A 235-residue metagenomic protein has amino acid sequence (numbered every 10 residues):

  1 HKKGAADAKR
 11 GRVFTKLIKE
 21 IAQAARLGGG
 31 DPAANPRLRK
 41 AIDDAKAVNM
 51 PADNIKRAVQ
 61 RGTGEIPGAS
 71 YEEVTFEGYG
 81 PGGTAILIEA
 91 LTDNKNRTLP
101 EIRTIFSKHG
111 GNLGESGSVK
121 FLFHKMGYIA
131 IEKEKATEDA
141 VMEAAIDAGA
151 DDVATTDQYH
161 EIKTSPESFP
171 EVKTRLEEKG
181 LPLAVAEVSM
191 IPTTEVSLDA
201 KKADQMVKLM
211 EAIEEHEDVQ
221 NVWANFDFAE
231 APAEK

Functional and structural regions predicted by a protein language model:
H1-A33: Intrinsically disordered, Lys/Arg-rich N-terminal extensions and targeting peptides of nucleic-acid-associated proteins
A8-K16, A33-K40, N49-N54, G83 (+7 more regions): Charged, alpha-helix-enriched surfaces in structured cytosolic catalytic cores of large nucleotide-utilizing machines
F14, P32-N35, E73-P81, L113-F123 (+1 more regions): Flexible hinge/switch segments at interdomain interfaces of large molecular machines
I21, I55, I102, A145 (+1 more regions): Residue-level signature of catalytic and energy-coupling elements of molecular machines, predominantly ATP/GTP-dependent
P32-I86, A90: Translation machinery proteins
I66-T75, S107-S116, E138-A150, E177-P182: Short amphipathic beta-strand starts and helix->beta connectors
E77-L91, T98-F123: RNA pseudouridine synthases
Y128-K235: Positively charged, low-complexity, intrinsically disordered RNA-binding extensions
